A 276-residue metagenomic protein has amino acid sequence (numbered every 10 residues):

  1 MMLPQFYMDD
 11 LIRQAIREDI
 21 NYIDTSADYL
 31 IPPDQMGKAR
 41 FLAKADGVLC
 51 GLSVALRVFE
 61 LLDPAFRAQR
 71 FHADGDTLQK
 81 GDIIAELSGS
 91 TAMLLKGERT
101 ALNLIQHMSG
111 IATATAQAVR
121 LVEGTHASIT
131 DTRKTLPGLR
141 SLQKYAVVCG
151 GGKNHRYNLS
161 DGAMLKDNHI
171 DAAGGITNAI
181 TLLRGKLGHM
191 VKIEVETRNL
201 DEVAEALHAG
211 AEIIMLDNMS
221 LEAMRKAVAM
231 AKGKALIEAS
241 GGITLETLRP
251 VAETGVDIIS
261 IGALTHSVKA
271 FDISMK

Functional and structural regions predicted by a protein language model:
M1-R198, E202-A209, I213, E222-M230 (+3 more regions): Acidic/glycine-rich phosphate/pyrophosphate-binding loops and surrounding catalytic core that coordinate Mg2+
N218, G241, A263: Short secondary-structure boundary segments
L245: Cys/His-rich Zn2+-binding cysteine-cluster or related metal-binding knuckle/ribbon modules and their
S274-K276: Active-site loop ensemble at the mouth of alpha/beta enzyme cores that anchors a bound cofactor
